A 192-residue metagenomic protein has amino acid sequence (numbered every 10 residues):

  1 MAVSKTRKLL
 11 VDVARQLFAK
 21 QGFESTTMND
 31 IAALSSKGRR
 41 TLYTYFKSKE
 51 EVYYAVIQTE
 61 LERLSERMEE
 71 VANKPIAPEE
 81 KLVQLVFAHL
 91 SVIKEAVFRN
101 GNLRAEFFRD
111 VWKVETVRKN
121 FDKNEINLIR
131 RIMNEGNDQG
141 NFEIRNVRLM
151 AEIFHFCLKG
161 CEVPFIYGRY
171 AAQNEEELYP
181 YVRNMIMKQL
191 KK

Functional and structural regions predicted by a protein language model:
M1-K5: N-terminal intrinsically disordered/low-complexity leader segments
L9, V13, L17-E51, A55: Helix-turn-helix
V11, Y53, I57, L61 (+3 more regions): Amphipathic, non-transmembrane alpha-helical scaffold segments
K20-E24, K74-P75, A96, Q139-G140: Short coil/turn segments at alpha/beta junctions that flank glycine-rich nucleotide-binding fingerprints
A55, T59, E69-E95, M150-F154: Hydrophobic alpha-helical connector segments
V83-F87, I126, R130-N134, R148-A151 (+4 more regions): An amphipathic alpha-helix signature
L90-R130: Short secondary-structure transition hinges
G101-R104, F108, D138-V182: Hydrophobic/aromatic-rich alpha-helical bundle segments in the mid-to-C-terminal region
